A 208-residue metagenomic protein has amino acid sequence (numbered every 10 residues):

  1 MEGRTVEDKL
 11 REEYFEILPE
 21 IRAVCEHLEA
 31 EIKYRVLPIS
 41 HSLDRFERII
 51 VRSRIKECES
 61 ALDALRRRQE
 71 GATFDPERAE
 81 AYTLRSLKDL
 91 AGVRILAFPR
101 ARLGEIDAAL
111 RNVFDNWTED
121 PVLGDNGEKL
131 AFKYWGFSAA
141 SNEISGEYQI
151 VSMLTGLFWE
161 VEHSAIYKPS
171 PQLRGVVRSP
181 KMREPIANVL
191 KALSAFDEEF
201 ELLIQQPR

Functional and structural regions predicted by a protein language model:
M1-L87, A101, L190, L202-R208: Charge-rich, low-complexity segments
L84-R85, A91-G92, L96-Q206: Long beta-strand-rich cores associated with HINT superfamily self-processing modules
